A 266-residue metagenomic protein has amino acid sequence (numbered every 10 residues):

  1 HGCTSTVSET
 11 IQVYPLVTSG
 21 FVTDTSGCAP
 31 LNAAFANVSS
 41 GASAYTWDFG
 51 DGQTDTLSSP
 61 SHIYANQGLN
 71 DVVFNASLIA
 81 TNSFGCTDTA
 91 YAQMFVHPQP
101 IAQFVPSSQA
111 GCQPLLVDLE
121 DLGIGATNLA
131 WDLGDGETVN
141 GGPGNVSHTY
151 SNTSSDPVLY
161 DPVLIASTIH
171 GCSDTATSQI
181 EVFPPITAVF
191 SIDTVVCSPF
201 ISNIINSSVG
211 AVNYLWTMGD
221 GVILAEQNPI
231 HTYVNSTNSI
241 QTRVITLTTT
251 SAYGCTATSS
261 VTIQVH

Functional and structural regions predicted by a protein language model:
H1-H266: Extracellular/lumenal mature domains of secreted and surface-exposed proteins
